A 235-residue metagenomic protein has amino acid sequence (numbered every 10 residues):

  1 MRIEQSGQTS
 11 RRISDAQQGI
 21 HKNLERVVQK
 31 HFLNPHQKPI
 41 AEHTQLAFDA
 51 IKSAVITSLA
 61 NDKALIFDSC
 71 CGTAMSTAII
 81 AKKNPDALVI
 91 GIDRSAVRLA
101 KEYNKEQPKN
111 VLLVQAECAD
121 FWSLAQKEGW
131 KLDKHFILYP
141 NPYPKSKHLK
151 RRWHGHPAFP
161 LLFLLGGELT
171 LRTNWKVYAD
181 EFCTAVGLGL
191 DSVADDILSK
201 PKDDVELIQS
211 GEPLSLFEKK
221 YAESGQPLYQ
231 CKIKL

Functional and structural regions predicted by a protein language model:
M1-L65, M75-I79: S-adenosyl-L-methionine
S69, I92: Conserved beta-strand/loop positions that form the S-adenosyl-L-methionine
C70-A74: Class I SAM-dependent methyltransferase "Motif I" SAM/SAH-binding loop
S95: Conserved SAM/SAH-binding beta-strand->alpha-helix loop
N104-E128: S-adenosyl-L-methionine
K150-A158: Charged helix-capping and loop-helix junction motifs
G166-T173: Conserved beta-strand signature within the Rossmann-like core of class I S-adenosyl-L-methionine
D180, T184-A185, G189-L235: Class I S-adenosyl-L-methionine
